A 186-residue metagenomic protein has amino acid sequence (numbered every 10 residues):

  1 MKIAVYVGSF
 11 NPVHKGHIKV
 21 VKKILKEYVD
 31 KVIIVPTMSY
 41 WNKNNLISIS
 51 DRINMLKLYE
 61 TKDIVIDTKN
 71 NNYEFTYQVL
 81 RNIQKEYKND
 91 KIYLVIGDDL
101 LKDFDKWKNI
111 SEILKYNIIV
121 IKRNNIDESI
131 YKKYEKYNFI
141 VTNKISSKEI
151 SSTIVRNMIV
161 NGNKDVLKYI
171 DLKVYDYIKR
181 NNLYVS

Functional and structural regions predicted by a protein language model:
M1-S186: Nucleotidyltransferase catalytic core that binds NTPs
